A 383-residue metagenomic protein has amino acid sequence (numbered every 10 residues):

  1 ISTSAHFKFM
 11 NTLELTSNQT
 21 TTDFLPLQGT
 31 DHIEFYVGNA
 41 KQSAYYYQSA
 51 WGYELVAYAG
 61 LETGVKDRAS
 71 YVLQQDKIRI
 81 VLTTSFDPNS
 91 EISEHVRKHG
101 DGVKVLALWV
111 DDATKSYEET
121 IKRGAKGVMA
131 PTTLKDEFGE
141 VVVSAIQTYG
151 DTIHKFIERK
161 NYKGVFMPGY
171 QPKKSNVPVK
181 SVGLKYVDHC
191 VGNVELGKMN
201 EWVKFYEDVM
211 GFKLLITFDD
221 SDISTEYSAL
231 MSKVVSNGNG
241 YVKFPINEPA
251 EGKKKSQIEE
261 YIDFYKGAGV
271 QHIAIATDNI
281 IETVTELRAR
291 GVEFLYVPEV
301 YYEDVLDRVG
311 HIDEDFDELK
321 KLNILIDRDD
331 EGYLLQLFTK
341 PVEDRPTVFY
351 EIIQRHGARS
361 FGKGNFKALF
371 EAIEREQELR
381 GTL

Functional and structural regions predicted by a protein language model:
I1-F9: N-terminal amphipathic/basic-hydrophobic helices that include classical n-h-c signal peptides and signal-anchor
F9-K41, V103-L106, K163-V203, K213 (+3 more regions): N-terminal beta-strand motif that seeds the catalytic metal site of vicinal oxygen chelate
N11, L25-Q28, E34-R79, K122 (+7 more regions): Core segments of cupin and vicinal oxygen chelate
Q28-G38, Y71-V72, E91-E118, I146 (+4 more regions): Vicinal oxygen chelate
Y46, V81-S85, E91-H95, A107-D111 (+9 more regions): A structural feature that tracks compact, well-ordered secondary-structure segments with a strong bias toward
T84, D101-L106, S116-E226, K233 (+3 more regions): Extended catalytic-interface subdomain
N239-I258, K266: Active-site-adjacent "gating/activation" loops or surface patches in catalytic cores
V242-F244, K266-K340, V348-R355: Long compositionally biased, domain-poor regions of proteins
